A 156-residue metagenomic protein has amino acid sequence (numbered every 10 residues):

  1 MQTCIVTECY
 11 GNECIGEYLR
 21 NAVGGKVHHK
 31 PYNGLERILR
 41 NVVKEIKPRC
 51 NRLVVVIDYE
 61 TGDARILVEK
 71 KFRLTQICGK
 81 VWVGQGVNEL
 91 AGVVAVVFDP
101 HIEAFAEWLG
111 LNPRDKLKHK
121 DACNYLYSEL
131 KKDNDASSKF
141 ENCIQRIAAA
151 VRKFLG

Functional and structural regions predicted by a protein language model:
M1-C4: Extreme N-terminal starter segment of soluble prokaryotic enzymes
E13-H29, I38-V54, Y59-G156: C-terminal accessory helical subdomains adjacent to catalytic cores in phosphodiester- and nucleotide-handling enzymes
N33-L35: Nucleic-acid-processing active sites and adjacent nucleic-acid-binding tracks, predominantly divalent metal-dependent
